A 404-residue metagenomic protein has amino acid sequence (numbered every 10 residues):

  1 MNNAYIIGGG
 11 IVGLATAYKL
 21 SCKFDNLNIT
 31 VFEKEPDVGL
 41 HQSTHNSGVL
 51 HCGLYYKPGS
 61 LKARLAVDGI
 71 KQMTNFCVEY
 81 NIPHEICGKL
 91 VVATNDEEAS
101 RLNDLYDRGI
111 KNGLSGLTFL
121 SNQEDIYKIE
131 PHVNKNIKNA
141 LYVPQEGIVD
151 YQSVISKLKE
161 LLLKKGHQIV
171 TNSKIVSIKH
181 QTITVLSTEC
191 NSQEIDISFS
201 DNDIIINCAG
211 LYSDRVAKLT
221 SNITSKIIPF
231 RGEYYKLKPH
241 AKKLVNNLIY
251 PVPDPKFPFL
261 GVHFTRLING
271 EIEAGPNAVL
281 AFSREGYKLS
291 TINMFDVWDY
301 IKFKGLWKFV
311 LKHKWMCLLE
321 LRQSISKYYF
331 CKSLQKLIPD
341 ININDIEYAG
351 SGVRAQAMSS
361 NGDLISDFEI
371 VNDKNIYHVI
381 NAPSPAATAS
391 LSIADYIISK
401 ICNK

Functional and structural regions predicted by a protein language model:
M1-V12, T30: Beta1/beta-strand and adjacent pyrophosphate-binding region of the FAD-binding site in flavoprotein oxidoreductases
A15, I178-H180, E189-N293: Flavin-dependent oxidoreductases
S21-T44: Glycine-rich FAD pyrophosphate-binding loop
G48-I129, K138, V262, S283 (+1 more regions): Dinucleotide-binding Rossmann-like beta1-alpha1 core, especially the glycine-rich loop that anchors the ADP
P83-A93, L120, Y127-K165, N172 (+3 more regions): Helix-loop-beta segment of a Rossmann-like dinucleotide-binding subdomain
A140-I183, T188-F199, C208, Y212-R215 (+1 more regions): Helical element adjacent to the flavin cofactor pocket in flavoenzyme catalytic cores
K243-A349: Active-site lid/adjacent beta-loop-alpha segment flanking the redox-cofactor pocket in flavoenzymes
F309-K404: C-terminal catalytic lobe of FAD-dependent flavoproteins
